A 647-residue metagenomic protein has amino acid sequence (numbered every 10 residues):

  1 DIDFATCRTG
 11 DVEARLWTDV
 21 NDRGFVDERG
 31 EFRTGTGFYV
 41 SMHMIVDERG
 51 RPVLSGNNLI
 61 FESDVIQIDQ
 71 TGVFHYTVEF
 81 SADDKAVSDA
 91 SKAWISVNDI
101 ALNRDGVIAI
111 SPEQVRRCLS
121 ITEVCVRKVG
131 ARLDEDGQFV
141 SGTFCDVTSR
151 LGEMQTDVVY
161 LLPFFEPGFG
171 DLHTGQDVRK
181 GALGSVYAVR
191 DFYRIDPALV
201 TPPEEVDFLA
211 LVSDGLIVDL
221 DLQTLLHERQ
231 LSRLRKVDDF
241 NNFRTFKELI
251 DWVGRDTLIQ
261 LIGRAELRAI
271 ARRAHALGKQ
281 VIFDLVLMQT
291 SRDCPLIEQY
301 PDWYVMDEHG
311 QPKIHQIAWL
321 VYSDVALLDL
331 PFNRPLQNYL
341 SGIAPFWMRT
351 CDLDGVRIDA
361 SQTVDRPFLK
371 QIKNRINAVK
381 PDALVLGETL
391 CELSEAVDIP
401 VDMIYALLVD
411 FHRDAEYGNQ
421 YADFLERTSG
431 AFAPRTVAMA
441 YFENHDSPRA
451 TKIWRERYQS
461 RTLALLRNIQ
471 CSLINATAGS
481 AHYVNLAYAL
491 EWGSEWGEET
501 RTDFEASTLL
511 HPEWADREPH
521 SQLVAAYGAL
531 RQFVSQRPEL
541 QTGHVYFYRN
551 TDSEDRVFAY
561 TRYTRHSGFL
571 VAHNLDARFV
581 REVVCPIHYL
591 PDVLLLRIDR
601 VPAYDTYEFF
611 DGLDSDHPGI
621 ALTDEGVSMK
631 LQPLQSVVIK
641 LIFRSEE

Functional and structural regions predicted by a protein language model:
D1-Y160, E166, R273, L490 (+1 more regions): Carbohydrate-interacting/catalytic domains
T9-A14, L277-K279, G342-P345, R349 (+10 more regions): Active-site-proximal helices and loops of the catalytic beta/alpha 8
Y39, M44-I45, P52-N57, V65-V73 (+3 more regions): Acidic/aromatic-lined carbohydrate-recognition and catalytic surfaces of CAZymes acting on diverse glycans
C118, L261-R264, R268, R334 (+5 more regions): Conserved structured core elements
Q138-L151, N333-R349, N468-S472: Short, acidic/polar
M154, G263-L277, F332-D354: An active-site-proximal structural segment forming one wall of the substrate-binding cleft that immediately precedes
D157-V159, D354, A481, Y488: Short acidic/polar active-site loop segments enriched in Thr and Asp
A440-R457, Q470-S521: Aromatic/acidic polysaccharide-binding cleft in carbohydrate-active enzymes
